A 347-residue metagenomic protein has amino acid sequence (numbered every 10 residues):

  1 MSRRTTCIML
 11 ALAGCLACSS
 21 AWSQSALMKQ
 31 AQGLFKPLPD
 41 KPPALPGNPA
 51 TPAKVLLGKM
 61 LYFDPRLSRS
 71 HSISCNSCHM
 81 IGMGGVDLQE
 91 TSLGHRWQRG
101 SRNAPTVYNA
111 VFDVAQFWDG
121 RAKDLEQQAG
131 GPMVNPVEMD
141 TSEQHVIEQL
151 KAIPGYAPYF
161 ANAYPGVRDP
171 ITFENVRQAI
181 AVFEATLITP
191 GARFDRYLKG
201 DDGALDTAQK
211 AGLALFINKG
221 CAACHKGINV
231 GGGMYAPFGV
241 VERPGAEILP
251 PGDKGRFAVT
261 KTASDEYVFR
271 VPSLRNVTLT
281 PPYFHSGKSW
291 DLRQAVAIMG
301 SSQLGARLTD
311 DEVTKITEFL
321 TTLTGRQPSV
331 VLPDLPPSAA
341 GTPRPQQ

Functional and structural regions predicted by a protein language model:
S2-T6, S19-Q347: Periplasmic c-type cytochrome electron-transfer domains
M9-S19: Bacterial N-terminal signal peptides
